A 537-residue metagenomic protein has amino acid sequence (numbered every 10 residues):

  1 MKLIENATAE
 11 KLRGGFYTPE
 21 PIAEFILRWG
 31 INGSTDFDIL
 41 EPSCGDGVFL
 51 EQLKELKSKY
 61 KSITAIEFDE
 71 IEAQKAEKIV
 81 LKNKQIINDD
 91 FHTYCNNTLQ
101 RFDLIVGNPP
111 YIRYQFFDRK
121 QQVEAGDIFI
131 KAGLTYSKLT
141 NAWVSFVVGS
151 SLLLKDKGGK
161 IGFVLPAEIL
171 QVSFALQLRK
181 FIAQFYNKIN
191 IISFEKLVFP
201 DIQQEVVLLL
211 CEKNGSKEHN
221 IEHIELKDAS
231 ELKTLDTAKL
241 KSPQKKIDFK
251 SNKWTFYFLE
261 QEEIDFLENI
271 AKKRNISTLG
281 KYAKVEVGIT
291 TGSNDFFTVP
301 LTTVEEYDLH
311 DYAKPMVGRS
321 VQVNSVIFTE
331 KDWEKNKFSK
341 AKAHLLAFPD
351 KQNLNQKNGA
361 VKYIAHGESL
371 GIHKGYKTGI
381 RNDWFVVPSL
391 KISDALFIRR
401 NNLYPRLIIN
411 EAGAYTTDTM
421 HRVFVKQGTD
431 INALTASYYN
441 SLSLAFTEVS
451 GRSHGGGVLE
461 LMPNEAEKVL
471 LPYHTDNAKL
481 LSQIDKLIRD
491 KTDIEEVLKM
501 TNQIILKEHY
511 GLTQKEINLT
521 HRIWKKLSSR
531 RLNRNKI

Functional and structural regions predicted by a protein language model:
M1-I79, D90, C95, P109 (+3 more regions): Class I S-adenosyl-L-methionine
A7-L12, K131-L134, T417-K426: Glycine- and acidic
K11-L12, T18-L27, S43-L53, Y60-K61 (+3 more regions): Signature of N6-adenine DNA methyltransferases within the class I
W29, Q52, L56, I79 (+5 more regions): Generic, well-ordered alpha-helical scaffold segments in large soluble proteins
N88, I192-K196, S450-G457, E495-Q503: A generic structural motif
E195, I224-K227, P349, K426 (+2 more regions): A structural detector for beta-sheet-dominated domains
I264-K479, Q483-K486, Q503: Polybasic, glycine- and aromatic-enriched phosphate-binding surface used to engage nucleic acids
